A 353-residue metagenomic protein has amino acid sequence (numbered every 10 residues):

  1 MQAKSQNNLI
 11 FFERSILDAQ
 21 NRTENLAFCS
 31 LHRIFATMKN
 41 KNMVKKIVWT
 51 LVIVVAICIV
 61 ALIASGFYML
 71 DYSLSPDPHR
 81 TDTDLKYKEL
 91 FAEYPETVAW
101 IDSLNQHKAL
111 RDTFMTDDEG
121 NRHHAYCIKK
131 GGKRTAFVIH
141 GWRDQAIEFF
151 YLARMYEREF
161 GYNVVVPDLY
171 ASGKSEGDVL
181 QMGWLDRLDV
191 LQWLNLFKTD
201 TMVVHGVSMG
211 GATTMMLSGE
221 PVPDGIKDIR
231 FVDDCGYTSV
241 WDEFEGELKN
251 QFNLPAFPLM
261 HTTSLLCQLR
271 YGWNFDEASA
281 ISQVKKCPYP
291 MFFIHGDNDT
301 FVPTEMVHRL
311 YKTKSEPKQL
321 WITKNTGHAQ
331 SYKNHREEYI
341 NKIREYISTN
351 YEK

Functional and structural regions predicted by a protein language model:
I57-T116: An N-terminal hydrophobic leader/cap segment in hydrolases
W142-M155: The serine-hydrolase catalytic nucleophile loop
Y156-E176: Conserved alpha/beta-hydrolase
V179-F197: Alpha/beta-hydrolase active-site loop
M216-W273: Hydrolase active-site cap/lid region
C287, F293-H295, D299: Short beta-strand/loop motif that positions the catalytic acidic residue of the alpha/beta-hydrolase fold
Y289, P303-K312: Short alpha-helix in the alpha/beta-hydrolase fold that links the catalytic acid
T326-R336: Catalytic histidine-centered segment of alpha/beta-hydrolase-like enzymes
